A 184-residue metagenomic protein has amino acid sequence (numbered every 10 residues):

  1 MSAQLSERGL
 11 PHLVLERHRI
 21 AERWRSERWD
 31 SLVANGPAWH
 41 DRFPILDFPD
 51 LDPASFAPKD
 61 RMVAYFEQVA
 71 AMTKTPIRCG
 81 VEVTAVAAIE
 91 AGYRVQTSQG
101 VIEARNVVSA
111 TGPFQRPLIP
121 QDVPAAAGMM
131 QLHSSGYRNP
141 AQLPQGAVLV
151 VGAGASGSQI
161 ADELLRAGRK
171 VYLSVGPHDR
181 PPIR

Functional and structural regions predicted by a protein language model:
M1, R19-I20, F114, S156 (+1 more regions): Conserved Rossmann-like nucleotide-cofactor binding loop
S2, S6-E7, A161, L165: Gly/Ala-rich phosphate-binding loop of Rossmann-like dinucleotide-binding domains, activating on the conserved
R8-H12, R169-K170: A generic structural motif
L10, R105-N106, Q145-V148: Nucleotide donor/acceptor-binding cores
V14, I77, Q131-L132: Conserved beta-strand scaffold positions in the cores of enzyme catalytic domains, especially in NTP/NDP-utilizing
L15, R19-A64, S174-R184: Glycine-rich active-site loop/strand segments that organize a redox cofactor
S55-Q115: Feature captures the FAD/FMN-dependent oxidoreductase FAD-binding
P58, T111-L173: Glycine-rich dinucleotide-binding loop and its adjacent helix/turn
